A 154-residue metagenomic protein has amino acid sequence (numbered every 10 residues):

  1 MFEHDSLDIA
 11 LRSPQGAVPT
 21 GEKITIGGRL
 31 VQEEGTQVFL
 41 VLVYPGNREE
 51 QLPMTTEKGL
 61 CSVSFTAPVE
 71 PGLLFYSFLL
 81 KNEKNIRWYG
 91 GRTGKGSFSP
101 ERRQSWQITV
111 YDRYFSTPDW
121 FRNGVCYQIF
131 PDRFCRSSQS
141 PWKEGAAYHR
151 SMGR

Functional and structural regions predicted by a protein language model:
F2-E33, Q37-R154: N-terminal structural segment of carbohydrate-active enzymes
